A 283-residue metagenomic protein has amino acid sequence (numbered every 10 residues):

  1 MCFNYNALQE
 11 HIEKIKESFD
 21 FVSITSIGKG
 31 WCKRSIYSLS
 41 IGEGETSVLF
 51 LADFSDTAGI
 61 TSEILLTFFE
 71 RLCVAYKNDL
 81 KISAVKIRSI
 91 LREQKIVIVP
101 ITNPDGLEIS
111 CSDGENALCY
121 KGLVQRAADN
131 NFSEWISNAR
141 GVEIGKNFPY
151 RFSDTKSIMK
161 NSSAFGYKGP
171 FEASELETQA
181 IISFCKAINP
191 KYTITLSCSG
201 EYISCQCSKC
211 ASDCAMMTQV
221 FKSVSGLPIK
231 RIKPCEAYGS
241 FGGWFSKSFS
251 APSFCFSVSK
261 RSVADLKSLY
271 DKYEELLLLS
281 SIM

Functional and structural regions predicted by a protein language model:
M1-I36: Short glycine- and acidic-rich boundary segments immediately preceding or forming the N-terminal edge of structured
I24, S38, I98, G141-E143 (+3 more regions): Conserved beta-strand scaffold positions in the cores of enzyme catalytic domains, especially in NTP/NDP-utilizing
I24-I27, D79-I87, R231-K233: Surface-exposed patches in mature extracellular/periplasmic domains of secreted proteins
S26-K29, L51-F54, V99-P104, K146-P149 (+3 more regions): Active-site-proximal beta-strand/loop segments in catalytic clefts of secreted hydrolases
Y37-T46: Short beta-strand-to-loop junctions in surface cap/lid or active-site-entrance loops
E45, A58-I60, L65-C207, A211-C214: Active-site/substrate-binding loop(s) of hydrolase catalytic cores
T46-F50, I96, F254: Generic beta-sheet signal
D154-M283: Metallocarboxypeptidase
